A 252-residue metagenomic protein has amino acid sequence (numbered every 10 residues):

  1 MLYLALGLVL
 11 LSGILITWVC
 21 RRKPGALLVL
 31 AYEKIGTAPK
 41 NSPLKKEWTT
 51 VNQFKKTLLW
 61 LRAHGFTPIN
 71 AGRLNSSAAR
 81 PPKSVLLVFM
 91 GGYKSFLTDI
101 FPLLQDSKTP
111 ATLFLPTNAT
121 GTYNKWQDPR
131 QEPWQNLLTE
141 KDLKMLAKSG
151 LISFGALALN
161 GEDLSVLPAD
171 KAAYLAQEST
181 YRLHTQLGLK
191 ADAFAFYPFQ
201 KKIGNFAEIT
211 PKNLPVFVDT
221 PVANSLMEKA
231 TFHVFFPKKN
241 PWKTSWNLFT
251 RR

Functional and structural regions predicted by a protein language model:
M1-G7, S12-L87, S95, P168-A193 (+1 more regions): C-terminal active-site subregion of NodB/CE4 polysaccharide deacetylases
L30-A38, S84-V85, Q105-K201, A230: Metal-dependent polysaccharide deacetylase catalytic core of the NodB/CE4 family, i.e., the active-site-bearing domain
N75-A79, P102-S107: Short, charge-rich binding segments
F89-G92, A158: Active-site metal-binding loops of divalent metal-dependent hydrolases
K94-S95, G161: General alpha-helical segment detector with a strong preference for membrane-spanning helices and helix-boundary regions
F96-I100: Di-metal (Zn2+ and/or Mg2+/Mn2+) metal-binding site signature of metallo-dependent hydrolases with the MBL/beta-CASP
